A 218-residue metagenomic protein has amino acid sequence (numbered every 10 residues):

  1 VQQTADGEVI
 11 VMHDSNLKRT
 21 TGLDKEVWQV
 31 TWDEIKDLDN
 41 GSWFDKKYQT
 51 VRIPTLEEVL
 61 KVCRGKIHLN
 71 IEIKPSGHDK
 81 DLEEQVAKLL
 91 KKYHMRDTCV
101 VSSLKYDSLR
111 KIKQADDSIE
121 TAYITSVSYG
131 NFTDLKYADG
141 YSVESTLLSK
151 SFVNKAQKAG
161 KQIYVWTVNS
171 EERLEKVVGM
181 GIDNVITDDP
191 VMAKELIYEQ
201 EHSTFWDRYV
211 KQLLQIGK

Functional and structural regions predicted by a protein language model:
V1-Q3, I71: Conserved metal-phosphate-binding beta-hairpin within the catalytic cores of diverse ATP-dependent phosphoryl-transfer
T4, T20-T21, T55, T167 (+1 more regions): Ser/Thr-centric signal marking residues that sit in or immediately flank functional binding/regulatory motifs
T4-A5, G77-D81, D107, L148 (+2 more regions): Short alpha-helical
T4-V9, V177: A glycine-centered beta-loop-beta connector
E8, H13-E120, V143, Q157-A159 (+1 more regions): Metal-dependent phosphodiesterase/phospholipase catalytic core, i.e., the His/Asp/Glu-rich active-site region
K46-T50, A122-K218: C-terminal active-site rim and adjoining tail of enzyme catalytic domains
